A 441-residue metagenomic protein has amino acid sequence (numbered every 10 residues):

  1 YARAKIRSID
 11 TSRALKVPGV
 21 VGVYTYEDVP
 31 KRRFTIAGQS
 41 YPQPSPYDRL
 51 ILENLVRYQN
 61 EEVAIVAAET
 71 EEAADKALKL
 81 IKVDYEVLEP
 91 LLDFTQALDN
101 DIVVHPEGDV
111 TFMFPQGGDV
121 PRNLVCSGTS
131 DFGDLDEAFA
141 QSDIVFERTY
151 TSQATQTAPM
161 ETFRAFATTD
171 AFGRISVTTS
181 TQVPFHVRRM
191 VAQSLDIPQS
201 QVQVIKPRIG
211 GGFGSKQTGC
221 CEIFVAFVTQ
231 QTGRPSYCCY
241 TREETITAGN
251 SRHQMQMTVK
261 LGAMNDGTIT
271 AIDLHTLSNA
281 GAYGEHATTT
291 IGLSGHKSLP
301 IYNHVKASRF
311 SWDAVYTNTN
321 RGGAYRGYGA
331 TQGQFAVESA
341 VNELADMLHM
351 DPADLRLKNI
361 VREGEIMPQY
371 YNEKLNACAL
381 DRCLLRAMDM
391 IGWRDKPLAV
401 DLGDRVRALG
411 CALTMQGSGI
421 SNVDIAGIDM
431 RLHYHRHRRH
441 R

Functional and structural regions predicted by a protein language model:
Y1-G117, V145-R148, Q231: Flexible, low-hydrophobicity surface segments
Y1-R3, D28-P30, V63, E71-A73 (+14 more regions): Short, glycine-/Ser/Thr-/acidic-enriched flexible segments
Y1-Y26, A64-Y85, A165-T232, T289-P300 (+6 more regions): Alpha-helical support elements that line or immediately flank enzyme active sites and cofactor-binding pockets
V21-V23, D48, L55-V56, V63-I65 (+9 more regions): Structural motif
Y24-E61, T95-A97, I102-P106, H186 (+6 more regions): Short, surface-exposed loop/turn segments at secondary-structure boundaries that line and modulate
Y26, S200-P207, R234-E243, T270-H275 (+2 more regions): Beta-strand segments within the central parallel beta-sheet cores of soluble alpha/beta enzyme folds
G38-P42, P46, G117-A165, Q254-S339 (+1 more regions): Glycine-rich loop/linker segments at domain edges
V104-L195, I360-H435: Helix-loop-helix junctions that connect adjacent transmembrane helices in secondary transporters/permeases, recognized
